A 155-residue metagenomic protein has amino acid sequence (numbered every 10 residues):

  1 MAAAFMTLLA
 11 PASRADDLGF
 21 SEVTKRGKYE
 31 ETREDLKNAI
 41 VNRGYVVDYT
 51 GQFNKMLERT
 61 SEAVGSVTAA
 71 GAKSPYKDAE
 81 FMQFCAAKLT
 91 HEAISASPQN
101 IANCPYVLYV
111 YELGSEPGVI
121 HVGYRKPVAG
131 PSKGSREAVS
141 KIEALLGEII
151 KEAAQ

Functional and structural regions predicted by a protein language model:
M1-L8: Bacterial N-terminal signal peptides
S13-G51, K55-E58: Terminal, regulation- and interaction-focused segments at domain boundaries
D16-D17, A96, R125-G130: A short small-residue
E30-R33, K37, H91, E143 (+1 more regions): Extracytoplasmic/secreted envelope proteins and their assembly/folding machinery, especially bacterial periplasmic
N38, R43, T50, A63 (+2 more regions): Charge-dense, helix-prone N-terminal extensions
Q52-N103: Compact, glycine-rich, soluble single-domain proteins
N103-S135: Beta-strand/loop substructures that line and gate deep hydrophobic ligand-binding cavities in soluble
V122-Q155: C-terminal partner/receptor-binding element of secreted or periplasmic proteins
